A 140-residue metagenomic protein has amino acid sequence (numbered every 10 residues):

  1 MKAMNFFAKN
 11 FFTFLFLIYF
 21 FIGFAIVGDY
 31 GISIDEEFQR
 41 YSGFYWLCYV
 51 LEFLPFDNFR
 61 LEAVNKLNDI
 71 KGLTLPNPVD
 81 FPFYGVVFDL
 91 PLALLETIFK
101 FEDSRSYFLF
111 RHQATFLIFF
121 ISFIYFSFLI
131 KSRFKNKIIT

Functional and structural regions predicted by a protein language model:
M1-F6: Short, Lys/Arg-rich, polar N-terminal cytosolic tail immediately upstream of the first transmembrane signal-anchor
F7-F11, D103-A114, N136-T140: Membrane-interface starts of transmembrane alpha-helices
A8-E36, F44-L54, R60-L73: Transmembrane signal-anchor helices characteristic of membrane glycosylation enzymes that use polyprenol
L17, L109-F134: Transmembrane-helix motifs of polytopic, lipid-linked glycan transferases
I22, I26, E96, S127-K135: Membrane-water interface at transmembrane helix exits
Q39, F83, V87, S122: Hydrophobic (often cysteine-bearing) scaffold residues that line and stabilize catalytic clefts of nucleotide/cofactor
Y41, D89, A93, I124-F128: Transmembrane alpha-helix boundary and packing residues in multipass membrane permease domains and related
L47-A114: Interfacial juxtamembrane loops and adjacent helix segments that form the catalytic/substrate-binding surfaces
